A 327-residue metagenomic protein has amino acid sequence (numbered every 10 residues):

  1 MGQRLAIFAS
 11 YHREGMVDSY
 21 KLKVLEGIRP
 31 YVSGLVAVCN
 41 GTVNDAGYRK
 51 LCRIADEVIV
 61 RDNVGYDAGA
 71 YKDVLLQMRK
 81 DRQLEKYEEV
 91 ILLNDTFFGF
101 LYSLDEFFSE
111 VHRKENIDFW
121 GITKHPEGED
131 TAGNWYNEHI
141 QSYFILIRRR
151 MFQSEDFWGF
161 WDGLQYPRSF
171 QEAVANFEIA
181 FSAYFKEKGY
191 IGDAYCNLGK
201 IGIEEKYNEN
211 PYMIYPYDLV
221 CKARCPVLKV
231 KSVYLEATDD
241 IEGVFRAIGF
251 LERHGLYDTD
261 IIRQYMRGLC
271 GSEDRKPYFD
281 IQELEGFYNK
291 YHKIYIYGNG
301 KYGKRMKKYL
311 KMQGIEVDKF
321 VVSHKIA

Functional and structural regions predicted by a protein language model:
M1-D280: ER/Golgi luminal nucleotide-sugar-dependent glycosyltransferases, focusing on the catalytic module
S272-A327: Hydrophobic, well-ordered beta-alpha structural blocks that scaffold small-molecule cofactor pockets
